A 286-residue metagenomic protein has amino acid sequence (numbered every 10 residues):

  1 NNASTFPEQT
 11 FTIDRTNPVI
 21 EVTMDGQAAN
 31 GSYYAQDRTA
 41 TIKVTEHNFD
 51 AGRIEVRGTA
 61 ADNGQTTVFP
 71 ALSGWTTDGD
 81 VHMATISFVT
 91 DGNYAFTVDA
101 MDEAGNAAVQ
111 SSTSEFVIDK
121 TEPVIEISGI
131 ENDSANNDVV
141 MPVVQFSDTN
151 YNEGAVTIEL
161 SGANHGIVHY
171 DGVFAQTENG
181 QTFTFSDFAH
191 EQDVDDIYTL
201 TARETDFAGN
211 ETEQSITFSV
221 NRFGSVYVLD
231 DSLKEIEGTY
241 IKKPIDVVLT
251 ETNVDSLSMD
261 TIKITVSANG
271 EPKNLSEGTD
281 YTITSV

Functional and structural regions predicted by a protein language model:
N1-N2, M101-A107, T205-N210: Short, solvent-exposed loop/turn segments at the edges of extracellular beta-sandwich modules
P7-E21, S112-E126, D206, I216-D230: Flexible, low-complexity linkers/stalks enriched in Thr/Pro that connect modular domains
E21-G31, E126-N136, V226-Y240: Short, solvent-exposed loop/edge segments of extracellular or virion-exposed proteins
D37, D91-A95, E153, D195-T199 (+1 more regions): Extracellular Ig-like/FN3 beta-sandwich strand-entry sites
V44-R53, N63-Q65, F146-A155, E251-T261 (+1 more regions): Extracellular acidic loop/turn motifs
P70-T76, I167-A175, L275-T284: Extracellular/luminal ectodomains and secreted, surface-exposed scaffolds of diverse proteins
I86-Y94, F185-I197, V286: Surface-exposed, short loops/turns at beta-strand junctions within beta-sandwich domains
